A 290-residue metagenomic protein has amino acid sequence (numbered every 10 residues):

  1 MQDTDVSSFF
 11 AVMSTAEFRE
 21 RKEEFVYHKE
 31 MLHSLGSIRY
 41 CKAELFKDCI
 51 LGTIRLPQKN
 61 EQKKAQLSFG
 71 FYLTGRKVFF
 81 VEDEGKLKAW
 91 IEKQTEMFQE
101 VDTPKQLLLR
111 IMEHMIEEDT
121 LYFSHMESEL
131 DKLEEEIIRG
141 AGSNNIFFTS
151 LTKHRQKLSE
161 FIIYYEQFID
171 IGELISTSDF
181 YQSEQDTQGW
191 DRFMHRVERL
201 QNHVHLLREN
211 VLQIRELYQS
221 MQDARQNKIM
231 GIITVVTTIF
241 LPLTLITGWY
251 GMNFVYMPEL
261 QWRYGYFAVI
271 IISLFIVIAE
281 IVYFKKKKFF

Functional and structural regions predicted by a protein language model:
M1-T177, S183, R196-R199, F289-F290: Peripheral, non-transmembrane regulatory/ligand-interaction domains of membrane transport proteins
F9-V12, S220, F275: Short N-terminal micro-motifs specific to bacterial/archaeal maturation and metal-cluster initiation sites
R19, K86-M97, E134-I138, Q185-H203 (+2 more regions): A short, terminal or domain-edge coil/loop segment
K29, L35-Y40, P57, K63-K64 (+8 more regions): Residue-level detector of functional hotspots within protein domains
L56-Q58, D179, Y218, N253-Y256: Short, well-ordered turn and helix-capping elements at secondary-structure junctions
E100, H203-N210, V282-F290: Juxtamembrane/interfacial segments around transmembrane helices
S143-Y250: Membrane-associated alpha-helical segments
V236-F290: Alpha-helical transmembrane anchor segments
